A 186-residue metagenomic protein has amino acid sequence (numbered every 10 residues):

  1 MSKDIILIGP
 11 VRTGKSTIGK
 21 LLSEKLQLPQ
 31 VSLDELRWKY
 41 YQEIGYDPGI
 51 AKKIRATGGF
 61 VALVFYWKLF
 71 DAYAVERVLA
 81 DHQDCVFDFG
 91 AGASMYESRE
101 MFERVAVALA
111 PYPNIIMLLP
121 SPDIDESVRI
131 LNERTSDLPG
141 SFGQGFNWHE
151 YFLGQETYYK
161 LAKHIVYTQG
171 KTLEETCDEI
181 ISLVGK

Functional and structural regions predicted by a protein language model:
L7: Hydrophobic anchor at the beta1->P-loop junction of P-loop NTPases
P10: P-loop (Walker A) phosphate-binding loop of NTP-binding proteins
T13: ATP-binding Walker
S16: Walker A/P-loop
L21, K25, G154-K186: NTP-dependent small-molecule kinase module
E24-D34: Post-Walker A helix-loop "phosphate-sensing" segment adjacent to the P-loop in P-loop NTPases
L36-M101: ATP-dependent small-molecule kinase phosphotransfer cores that center on conserved nucleotide phosphate-binding segments
V107-T157: A glycine- and Lys/Arg-enriched "phosphate-lid" helix/loop adjacent to the NTP-binding pocket of small-molecule kinases
